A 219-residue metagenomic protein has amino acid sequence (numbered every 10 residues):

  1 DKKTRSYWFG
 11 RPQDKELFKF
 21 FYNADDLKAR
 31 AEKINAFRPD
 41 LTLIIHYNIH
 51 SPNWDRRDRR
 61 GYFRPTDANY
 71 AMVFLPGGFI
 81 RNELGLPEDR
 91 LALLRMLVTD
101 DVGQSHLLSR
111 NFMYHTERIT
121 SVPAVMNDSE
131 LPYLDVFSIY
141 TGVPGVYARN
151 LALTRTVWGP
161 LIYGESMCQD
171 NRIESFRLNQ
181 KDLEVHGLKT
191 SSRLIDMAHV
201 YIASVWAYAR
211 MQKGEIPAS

Functional and structural regions predicted by a protein language model:
D1-N82, L91: Catalytic-core regions of hydrolytic enzymes
L86, L94-G103, L107-A218: Active-site-adjacent mobile loop/cap segments within catalytic or ligand-binding domains
